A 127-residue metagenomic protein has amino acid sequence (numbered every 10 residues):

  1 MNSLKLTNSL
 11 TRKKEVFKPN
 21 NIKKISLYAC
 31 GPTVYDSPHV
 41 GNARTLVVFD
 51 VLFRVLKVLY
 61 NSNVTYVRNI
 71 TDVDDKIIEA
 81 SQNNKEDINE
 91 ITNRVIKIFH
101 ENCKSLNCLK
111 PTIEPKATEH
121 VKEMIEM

Functional and structural regions predicted by a protein language model:
M1-M127: N-terminal Rossmann-like or analogous alpha/beta NTP/dinucleotide-binding catalytic cores that position adenine
